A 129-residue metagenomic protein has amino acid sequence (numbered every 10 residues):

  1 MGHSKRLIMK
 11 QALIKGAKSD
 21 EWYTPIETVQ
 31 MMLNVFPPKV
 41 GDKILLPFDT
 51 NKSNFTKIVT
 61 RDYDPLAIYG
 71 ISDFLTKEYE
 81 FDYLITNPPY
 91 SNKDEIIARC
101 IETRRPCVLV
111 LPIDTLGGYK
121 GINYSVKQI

Functional and structural regions predicted by a protein language model:
M1-I129: Class I S-adenosyl-L-methionine-dependent methyltransferase catalytic core
